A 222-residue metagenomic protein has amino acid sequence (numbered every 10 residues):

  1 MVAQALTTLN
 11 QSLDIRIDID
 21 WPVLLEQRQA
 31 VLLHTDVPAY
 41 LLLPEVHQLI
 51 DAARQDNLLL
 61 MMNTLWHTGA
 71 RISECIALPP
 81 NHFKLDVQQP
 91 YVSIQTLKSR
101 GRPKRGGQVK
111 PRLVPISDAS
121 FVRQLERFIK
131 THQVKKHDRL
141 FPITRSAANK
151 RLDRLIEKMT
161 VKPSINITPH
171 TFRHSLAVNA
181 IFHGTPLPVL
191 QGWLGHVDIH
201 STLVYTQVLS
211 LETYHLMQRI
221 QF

Functional and structural regions predicted by a protein language model:
M1-Q27, R71-S73: N-terminal DNA-binding recognition helix of tyrosine site-specific recombinases/integrases
P22-H47, R102-A119, V134-K135: DNA breakage-rejoining catalytic core of tyrosine-based enzymes
Q27-L32, A119-R154: Major-groove DNA-contacting interfaces characterized by cationic-aromatic clusters
L43-I72: Basic, Lys/Arg- and aromatic-enriched nucleic-acid-binding interface segment
A52, T64-L65, N179-A180, W193 (+1 more regions): Short alpha-helical segment immediately N-terminal to, or the first helix within, an HTH/HTH-like DNA-binding domain
L78-Q124: Conserved tyrosine-mediated DNA breakage-rejoining catalytic core shared by Y-recombinases
V134-D138, K150-G192: Short, basic (Lys/Arg/His-rich) helix/loop patches that form interaction surfaces in the mid-to-C-terminal regions
L194, D198-R219: Catalytic-site neighborhood detector that most strongly recognizes the C-terminal catalytic loop/helix of tyrosine
